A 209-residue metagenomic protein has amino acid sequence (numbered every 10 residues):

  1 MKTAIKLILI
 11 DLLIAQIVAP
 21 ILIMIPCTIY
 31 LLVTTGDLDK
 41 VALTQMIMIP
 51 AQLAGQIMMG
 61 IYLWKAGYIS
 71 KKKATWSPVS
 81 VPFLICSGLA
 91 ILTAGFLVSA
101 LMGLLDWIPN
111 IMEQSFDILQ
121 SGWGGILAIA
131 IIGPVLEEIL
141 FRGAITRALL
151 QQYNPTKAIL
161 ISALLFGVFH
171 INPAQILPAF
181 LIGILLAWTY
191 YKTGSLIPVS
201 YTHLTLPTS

Functional and structural regions predicted by a protein language model:
M1-W76, S209: N-terminal, membrane-interfacial amphipathic/helix-forming hydrophobic leader that caps and precedes the first
L9, L84-I85, L127, T156-I161 (+1 more regions): Hydrophobic alpha-helical transmembrane segments
I21, Q175-S209: Functionally important transmembrane alpha-helices
V33, A42, Y68-I139, T146-R147 (+1 more regions): Juxtamembrane helix-loop-helix connectors linking adjacent transmembrane helices in multi-pass membrane enzymes
D39-G55, G124-G125, N154-S162, S195-P198: Membrane-interface starts of transmembrane alpha-helices
L136-I161, W188-S195: Membrane-interface helix/loop boundary segments of multi-pass membrane proteins
V168-A174: Membrane-interface helix caps and helix-loop-helix hairpins in membrane proteins
